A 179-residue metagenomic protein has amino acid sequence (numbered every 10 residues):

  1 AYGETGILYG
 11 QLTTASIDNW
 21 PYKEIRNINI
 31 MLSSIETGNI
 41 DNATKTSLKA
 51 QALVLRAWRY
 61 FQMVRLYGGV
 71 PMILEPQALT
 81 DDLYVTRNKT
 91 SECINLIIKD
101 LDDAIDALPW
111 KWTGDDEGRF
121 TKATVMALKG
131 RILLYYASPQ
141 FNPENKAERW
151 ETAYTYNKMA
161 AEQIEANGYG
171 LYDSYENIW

Functional and structural regions predicted by a protein language model:
A1, G68, I94, L101-I105 (+1 more regions): An aromatic- and glycine-enriched ligand-binding surface/loop that stacks and positions planar moieties
A1-Y67, D82-N95, L101-D115: Conserved, well-structured interaction surfaces
D41, A78, K89-S91, T121 (+1 more regions): Helix N-cap and loop-to-helix transition residues
Y67-I73: Short, flexible active-site-proximal loops enriched in glycine and acidic residues
L74-D81: Short linear capping/connector segments at secondary-structure termini
